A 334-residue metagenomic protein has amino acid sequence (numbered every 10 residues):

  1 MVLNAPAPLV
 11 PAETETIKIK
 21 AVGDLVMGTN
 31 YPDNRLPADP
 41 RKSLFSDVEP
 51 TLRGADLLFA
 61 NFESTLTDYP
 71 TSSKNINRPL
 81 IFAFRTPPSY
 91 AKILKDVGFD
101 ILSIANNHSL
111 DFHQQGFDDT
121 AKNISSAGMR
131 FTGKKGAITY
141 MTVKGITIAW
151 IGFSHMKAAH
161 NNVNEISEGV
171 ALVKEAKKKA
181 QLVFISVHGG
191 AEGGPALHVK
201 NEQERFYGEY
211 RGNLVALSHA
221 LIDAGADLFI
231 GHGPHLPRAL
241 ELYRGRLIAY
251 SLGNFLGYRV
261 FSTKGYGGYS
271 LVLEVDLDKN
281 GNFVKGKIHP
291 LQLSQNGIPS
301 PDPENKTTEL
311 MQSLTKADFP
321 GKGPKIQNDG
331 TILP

Functional and structural regions predicted by a protein language model:
V2-P334: Acidic, metal/ion-coordinating pockets
